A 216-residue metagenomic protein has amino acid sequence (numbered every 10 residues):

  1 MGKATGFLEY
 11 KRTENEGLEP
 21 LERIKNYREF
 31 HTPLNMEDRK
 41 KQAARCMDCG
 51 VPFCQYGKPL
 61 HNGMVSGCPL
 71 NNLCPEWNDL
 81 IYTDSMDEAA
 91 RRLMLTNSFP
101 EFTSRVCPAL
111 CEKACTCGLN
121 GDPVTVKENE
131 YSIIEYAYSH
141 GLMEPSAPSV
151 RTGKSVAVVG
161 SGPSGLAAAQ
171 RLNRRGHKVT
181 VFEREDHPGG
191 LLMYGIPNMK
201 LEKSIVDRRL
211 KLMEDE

Functional and structural regions predicted by a protein language model:
M1-S155: Ferredoxin-type iron-sulfur electron-transfer modules and their immediate structural context
T32, Y136-S139, Q170, R174-K178 (+1 more regions): N-terminal export/assembly segments and adjacent metallocofactor-ligating motifs of anaerobic energy-metabolism
A90-N97, N129, L192-E216: N-terminal Rossmann-like dinucleotide/flavin-binding domain of flavoprotein oxidoreductases that bind FAD/FMN
S98, G162-P163, H187: Residue-level detector of alpha-helix initiation sites
S155-T180: N-terminal Rossmann-like FAD-binding beta1-loop-alpha1 element of flavoenzymes
H177-M193: Glycine-rich FAD pyrophosphate-binding loop
